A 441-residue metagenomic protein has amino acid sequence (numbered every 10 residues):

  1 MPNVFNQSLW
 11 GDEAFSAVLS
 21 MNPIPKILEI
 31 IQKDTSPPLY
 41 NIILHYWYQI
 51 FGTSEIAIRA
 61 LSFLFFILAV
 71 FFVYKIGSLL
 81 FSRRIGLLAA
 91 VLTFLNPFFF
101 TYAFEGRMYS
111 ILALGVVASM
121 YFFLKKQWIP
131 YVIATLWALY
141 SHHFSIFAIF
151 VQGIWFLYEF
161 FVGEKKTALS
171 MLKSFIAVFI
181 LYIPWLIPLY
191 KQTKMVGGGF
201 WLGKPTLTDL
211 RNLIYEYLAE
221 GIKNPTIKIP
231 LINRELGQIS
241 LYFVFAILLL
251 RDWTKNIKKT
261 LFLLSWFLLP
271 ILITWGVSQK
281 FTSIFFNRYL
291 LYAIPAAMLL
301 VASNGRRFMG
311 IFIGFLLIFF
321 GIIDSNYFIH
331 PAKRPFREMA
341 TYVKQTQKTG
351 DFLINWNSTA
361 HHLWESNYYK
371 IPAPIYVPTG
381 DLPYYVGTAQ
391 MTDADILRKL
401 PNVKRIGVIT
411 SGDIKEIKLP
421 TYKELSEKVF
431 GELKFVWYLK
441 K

Functional and structural regions predicted by a protein language model:
M1-K440: Membrane-proximal helix-loop-helix interfaces that form the catalytic/acceptor-binding platform of multi-pass membrane
